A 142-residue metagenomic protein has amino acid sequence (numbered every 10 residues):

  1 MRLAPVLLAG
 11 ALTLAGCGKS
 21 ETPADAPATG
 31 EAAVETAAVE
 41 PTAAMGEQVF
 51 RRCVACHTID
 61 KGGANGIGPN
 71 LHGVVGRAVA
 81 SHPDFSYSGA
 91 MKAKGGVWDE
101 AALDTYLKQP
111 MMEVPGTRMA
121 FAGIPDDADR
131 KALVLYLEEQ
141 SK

Functional and structural regions predicted by a protein language model:
M1-L8: Sec-dependent signal peptide recognition, specifically the positively charged N-region followed immediately by
C17-S20: Bacterial signal peptide processing site
P23-V49: Electrostatic cytochrome c docking/interface patches
V34, I59, M91, R118-F121: Conserved short-loop catalytic and cofactor-binding motifs
V39-P41, E47-F85, K92, V97 (+2 more regions): Periplasmic/extracellular electron-transfer cofactor-ligation site, primarily the c-type cytochrome heme-c attachment
G89-A90, A102: Aromatic- and Gly/Pro-rich amphipathic surface segment
D99-K142: C-terminal capping alpha-helices of c-type cytochrome domains
